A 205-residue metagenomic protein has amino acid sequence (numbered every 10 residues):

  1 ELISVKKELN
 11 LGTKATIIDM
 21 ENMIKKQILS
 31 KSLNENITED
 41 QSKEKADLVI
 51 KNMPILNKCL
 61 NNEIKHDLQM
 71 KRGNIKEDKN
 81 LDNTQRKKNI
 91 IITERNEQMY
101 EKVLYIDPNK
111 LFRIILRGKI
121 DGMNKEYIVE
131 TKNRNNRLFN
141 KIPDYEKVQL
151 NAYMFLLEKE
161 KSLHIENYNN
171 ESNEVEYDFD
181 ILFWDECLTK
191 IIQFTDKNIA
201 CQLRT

Functional and structural regions predicted by a protein language model:
E1-N83, K87, I91-T93, T205: Charged, glycine-rich intrinsically disordered N-terminal tails and low-complexity linkers that flank
K87-R204: Nucleic-acid nuclease catalytic cores
